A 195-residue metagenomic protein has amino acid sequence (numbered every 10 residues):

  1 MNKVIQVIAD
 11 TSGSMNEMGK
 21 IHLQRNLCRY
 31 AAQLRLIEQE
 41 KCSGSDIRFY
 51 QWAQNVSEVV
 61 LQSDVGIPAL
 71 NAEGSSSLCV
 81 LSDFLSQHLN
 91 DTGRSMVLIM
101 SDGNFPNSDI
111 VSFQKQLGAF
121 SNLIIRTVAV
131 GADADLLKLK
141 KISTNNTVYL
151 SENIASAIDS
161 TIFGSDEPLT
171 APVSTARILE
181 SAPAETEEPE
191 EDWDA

Functional and structural regions predicted by a protein language model:
M1, K41-G44, L89-G93, G118-N122: Flexible, charged surface loops at secondary-structure boundaries
N2-I5, G13-D46: …and closely analogous acidic/polar surface helices at protein-protein or active-site interfaces in A-domain-like
I5-V7, I99: Residue-level marker for buried hydrophobic side chains located in beta-strands that build the well-ordered beta-sheet
D10, D102: Residues that scaffold, gate, or flank divalent-cation-dependent active/transport sites
M18-K20, S108-V111: Conserved ATPase-coupling elements of RecA-like P-loop NTPase cores
D46-F49, S63: Short, positively charged interaction helices/loops
A53-L98, N104-S108, R126-L137: Von Willebrand factor
T92, Q114-A195: Von Willebrand factor type A / integrin I
